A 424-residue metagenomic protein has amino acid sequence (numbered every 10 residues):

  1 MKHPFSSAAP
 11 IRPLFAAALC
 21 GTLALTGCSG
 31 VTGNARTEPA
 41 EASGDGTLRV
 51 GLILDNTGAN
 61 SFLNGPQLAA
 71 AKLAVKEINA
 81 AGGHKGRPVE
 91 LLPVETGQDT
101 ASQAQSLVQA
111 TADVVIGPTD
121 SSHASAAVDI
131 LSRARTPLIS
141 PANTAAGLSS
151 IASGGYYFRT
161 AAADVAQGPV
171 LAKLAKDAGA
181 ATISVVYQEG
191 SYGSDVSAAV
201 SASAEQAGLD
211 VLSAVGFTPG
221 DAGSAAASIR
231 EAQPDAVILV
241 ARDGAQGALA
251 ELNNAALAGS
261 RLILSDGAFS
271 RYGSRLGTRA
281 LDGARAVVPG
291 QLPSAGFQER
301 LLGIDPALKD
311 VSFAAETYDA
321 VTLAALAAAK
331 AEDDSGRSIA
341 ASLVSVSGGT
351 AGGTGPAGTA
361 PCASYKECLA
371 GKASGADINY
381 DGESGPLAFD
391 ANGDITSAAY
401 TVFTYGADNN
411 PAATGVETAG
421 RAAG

Functional and structural regions predicted by a protein language model:
K2-G424: Extracytosolic ligand-binding ectodomains
